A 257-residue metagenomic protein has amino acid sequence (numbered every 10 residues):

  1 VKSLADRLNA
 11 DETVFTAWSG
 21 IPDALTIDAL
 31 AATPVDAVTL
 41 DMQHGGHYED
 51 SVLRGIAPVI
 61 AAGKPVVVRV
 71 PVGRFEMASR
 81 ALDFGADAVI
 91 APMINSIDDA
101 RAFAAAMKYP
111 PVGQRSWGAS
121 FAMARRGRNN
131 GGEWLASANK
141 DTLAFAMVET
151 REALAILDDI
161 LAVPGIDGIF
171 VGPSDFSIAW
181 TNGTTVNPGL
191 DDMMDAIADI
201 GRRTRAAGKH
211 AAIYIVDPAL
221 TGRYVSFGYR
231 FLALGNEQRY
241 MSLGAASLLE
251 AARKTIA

Functional and structural regions predicted by a protein language model:
V1-G20, R126-K140, A198-A206, A257: N-terminal amphipathic alpha-helix/helix-capping segment at the start of soluble metabolic enzymes
V1-V67, P71-G73, A105, A162-I166: Conserved N-terminal beta1-alpha1 strand-loop-helix module at the mouth
T13-S19, V38-L40, V66-V70, V89-A91 (+5 more regions): Hydrophobic faces of well-ordered beta-strands that scaffold small-molecule active sites in alpha/beta enzyme cores
D28-A32, V68, G73-D87, A91 (+3 more regions): Catalytic cores of alpha/beta
E49-F75, S79-D83, A105-G113, A136-N139 (+2 more regions): Alpha-helix-loop-beta-strand connector modules within alpha/beta enzyme cores
R74, R115-R126, N130, T142 (+3 more regions): C-terminal alpha-helical cap/extension of soluble enzyme domains
E76, A88-P164, D175-I178: Conserved anion-binding
P164-G183, N187: Histidine/lysine/aspartate-rich catalytic loop segments that bind and position anionic ligands
